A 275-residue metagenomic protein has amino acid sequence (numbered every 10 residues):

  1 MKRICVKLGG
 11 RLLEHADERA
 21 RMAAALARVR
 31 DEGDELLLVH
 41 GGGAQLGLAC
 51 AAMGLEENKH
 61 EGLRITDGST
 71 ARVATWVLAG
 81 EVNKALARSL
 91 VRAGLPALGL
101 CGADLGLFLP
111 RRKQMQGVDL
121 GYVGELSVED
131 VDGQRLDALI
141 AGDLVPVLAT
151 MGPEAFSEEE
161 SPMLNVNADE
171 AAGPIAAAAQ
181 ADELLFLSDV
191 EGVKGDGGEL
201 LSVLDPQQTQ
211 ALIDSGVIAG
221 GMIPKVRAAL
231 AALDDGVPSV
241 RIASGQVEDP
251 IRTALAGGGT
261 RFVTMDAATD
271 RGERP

Functional and structural regions predicted by a protein language model:
M1-P275: C-terminal catalytic "cap/lid" subdomain
